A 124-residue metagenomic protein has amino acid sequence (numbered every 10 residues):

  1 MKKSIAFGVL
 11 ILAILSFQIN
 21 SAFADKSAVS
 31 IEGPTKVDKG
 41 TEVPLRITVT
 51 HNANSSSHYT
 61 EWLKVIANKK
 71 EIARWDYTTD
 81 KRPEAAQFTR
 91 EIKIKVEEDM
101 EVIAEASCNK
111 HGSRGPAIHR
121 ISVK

Functional and structural regions predicted by a protein language model:
I14-S21: C-terminal segment of classical bacterial N-terminal signal peptides
F23-P44: N-terminal edge beta-strand
E42, E97-E101: Extracellular Ig-like/FN3 beta-sandwich strand-entry sites
P44-N52, E91: Short edge beta-strand/loop segments characteristic of extracellular beta-sandwich folds
E61-I66: Beta-strand signatures of extracellular beta-sandwich domains
E71-R82, R120: Solvent-exposed serine/threonine-rich low-complexity stretches and specific carbohydrate-binding patches
R82-E91: Aromatic sugar-binding surface patches on proteins that engage polysaccharides or sugar-phosphate polymers
A106-A117: Short acidic/polar inter-strand loop motif in beta-rich domains
